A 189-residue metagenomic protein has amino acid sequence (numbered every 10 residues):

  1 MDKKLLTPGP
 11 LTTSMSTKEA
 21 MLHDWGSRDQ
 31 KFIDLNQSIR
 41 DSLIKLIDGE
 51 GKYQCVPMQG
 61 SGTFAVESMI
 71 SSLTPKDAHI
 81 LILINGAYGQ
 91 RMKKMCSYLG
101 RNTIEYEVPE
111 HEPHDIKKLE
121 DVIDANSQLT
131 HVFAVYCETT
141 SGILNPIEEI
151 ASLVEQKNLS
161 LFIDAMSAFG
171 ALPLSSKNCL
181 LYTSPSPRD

Functional and structural regions predicted by a protein language model:
D2-Q59, T63: A glycine-/small-polar-enriched, mobile loop at the entrance of the PLP active site in fold-type I
L5-T7, V56-Q59, E105-Y106, F133-A134 (+2 more regions): General beta-strand structural signal in soluble alpha/beta enzymes
Y53-L81, N85, G89-K93: Conserved beta-loop-alpha segment that forms the PLP phosphate-binding cup at the N-terminus of a helix
R91-R101: Active-site-proximal loop->helix
H114-G170: Active-site phosphate-binding strand-loop segment of PLP-dependent enzymes
L129, L180-L181: Local beta-strand N-terminus motif with an aromatic residue
Y182-D189: Conserved small/polar residues in nucleotide/adenosyl-binding loops
